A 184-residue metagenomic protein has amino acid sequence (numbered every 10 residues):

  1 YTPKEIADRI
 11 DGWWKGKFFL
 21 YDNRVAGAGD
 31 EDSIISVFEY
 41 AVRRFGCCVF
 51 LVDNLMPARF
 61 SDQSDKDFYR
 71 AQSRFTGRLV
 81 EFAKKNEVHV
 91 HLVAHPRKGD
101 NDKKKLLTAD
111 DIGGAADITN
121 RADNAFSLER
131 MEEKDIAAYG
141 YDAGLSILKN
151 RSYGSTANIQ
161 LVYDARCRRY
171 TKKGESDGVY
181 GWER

Functional and structural regions predicted by a protein language model:
Y1-F45, N158-Q160: Cytosolic-facing regulatory segments adjacent to core modules
T2-G12, G113-G114, E133-K134, S146-N150: Intrinsically disordered, low-complexity boundary segments flanking structured domains
T2-P3, R97, T108, D135 (+2 more regions): Alpha-helix initiation/capping motif
D8-D11, D102, T108, R151 (+1 more regions): Homeobox/homeodomain signature
K15-G16, K172, R184: Intrinsic disorder/low-complexity segments enriched in polar/charged and small flexible residues
N23-L145, V179-E183: P-loop NTPase motor core
E133-G181: P-loop/Walker A phosphate-binding loop and immediately adjacent motor/lid segment at beta-alpha junctions
